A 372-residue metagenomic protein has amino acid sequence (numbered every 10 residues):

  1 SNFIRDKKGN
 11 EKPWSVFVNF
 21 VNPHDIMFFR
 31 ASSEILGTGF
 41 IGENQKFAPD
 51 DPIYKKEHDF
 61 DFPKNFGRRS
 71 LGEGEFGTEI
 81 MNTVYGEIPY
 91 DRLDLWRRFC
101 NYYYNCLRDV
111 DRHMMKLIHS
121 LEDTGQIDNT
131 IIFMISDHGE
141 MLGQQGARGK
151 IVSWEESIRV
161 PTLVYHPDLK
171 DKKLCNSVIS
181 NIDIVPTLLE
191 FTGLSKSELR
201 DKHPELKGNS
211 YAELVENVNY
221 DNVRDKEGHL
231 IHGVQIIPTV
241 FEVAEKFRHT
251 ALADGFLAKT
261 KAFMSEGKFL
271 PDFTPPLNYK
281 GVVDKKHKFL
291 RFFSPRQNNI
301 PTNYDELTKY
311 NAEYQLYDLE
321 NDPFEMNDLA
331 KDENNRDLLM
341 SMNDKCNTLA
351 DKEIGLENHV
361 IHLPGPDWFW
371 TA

Functional and structural regions predicted by a protein language model:
S1, R5, Y104-L107, D111-I118 (+9 more regions): Non-transmembrane alpha-helical segments in soluble domains of secreted/periplasmic/extracellular proteins
D6-K12, F20-N129, F133-V178, F191-D201 (+1 more regions): Active-site-proximal cap/lid insertion segments
S15-N22, I131-S136, V164, G228-E242 (+1 more regions): Short beta-strand segments
E87-D94, L270, K309-E313, N321-F324 (+1 more regions): Long, internal low-complexity/basic segments
Y104, C175-I182, E205, L270 (+3 more regions): Short, solvent-exposed loop/helix junctions and linker helices that flank or host conserved functional motifs
M115-H119, D123, G149-H229, G233-K246 (+2 more regions): Substrate-binding rim/cap in mid-to-C-terminal beta-strand-loop elements of soluble/periplasmic
E155-E156, I237-A330, W370-A372: C-terminal, low-complexity/hydrophilic appendages and adjacent surface loops of extracellular/periplasmic anionic
